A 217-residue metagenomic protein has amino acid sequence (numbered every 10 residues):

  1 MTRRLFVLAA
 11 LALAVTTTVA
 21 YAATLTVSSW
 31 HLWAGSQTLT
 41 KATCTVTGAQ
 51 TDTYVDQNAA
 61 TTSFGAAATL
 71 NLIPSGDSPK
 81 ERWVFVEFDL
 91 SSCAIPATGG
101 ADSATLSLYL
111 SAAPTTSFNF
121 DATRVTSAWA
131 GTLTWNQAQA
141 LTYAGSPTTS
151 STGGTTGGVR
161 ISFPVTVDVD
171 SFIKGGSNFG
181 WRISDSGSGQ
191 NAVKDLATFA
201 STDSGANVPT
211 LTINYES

Functional and structural regions predicted by a protein language model:
M1-A42: Long, small/polar-residue-biased beta-strand-and-loop interaction regions
L8, A12-V15, S92-I95, D168-F172: Short, surface-exposed loop/turn segments at beta-strand-coil junctions that are enriched for proline with nearby
L25-S92, A130, T142-A144, S186-V193 (+1 more regions): Flexible, small-residue-rich N-terminal segments that precede or flank a structured functional core
T45-Q50, L110-F179, G205: Beta-strand-rich interaction/scaffold domains
K80-W83, C93-T105: Extended extracellular/luminal ectodomain segments enriched in beta-structured repeat modules
F88, G99-A112, L211: A short beta-strand element within beta-rich, extracytoplasmic domains of secreted/secretory-pathway proteins
A97-T98, P114-F118, G189-F199: Extracytoplasmic/secreted cell-surface and envelope-processing proteins
I173-A192: Extracellular beta-strand ligand-recognition surfaces/modules
